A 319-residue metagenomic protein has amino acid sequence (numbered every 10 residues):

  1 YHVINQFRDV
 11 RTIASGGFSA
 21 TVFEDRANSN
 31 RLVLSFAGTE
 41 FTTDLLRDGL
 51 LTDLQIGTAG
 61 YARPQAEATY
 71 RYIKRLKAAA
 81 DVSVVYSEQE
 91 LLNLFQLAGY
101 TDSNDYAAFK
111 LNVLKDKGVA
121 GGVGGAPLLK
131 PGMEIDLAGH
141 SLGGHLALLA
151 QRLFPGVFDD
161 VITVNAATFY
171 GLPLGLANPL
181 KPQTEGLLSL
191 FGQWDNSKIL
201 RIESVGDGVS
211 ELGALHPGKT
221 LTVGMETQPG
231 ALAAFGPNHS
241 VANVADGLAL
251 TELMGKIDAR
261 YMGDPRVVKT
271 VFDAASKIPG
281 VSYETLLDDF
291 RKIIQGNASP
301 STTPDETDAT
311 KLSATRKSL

Functional and structural regions predicted by a protein language model:
Y1-D136, L153-D160, N165-N178: A conserved cap/lid and substrate-binding interface adjacent to the catalytic center of lipid-processing enzymes
A14-G17, L142, K181-E185: Short amphipathic alpha-helical surface micro-motifs
D44, L51, Q55, A66-E67 (+2 more regions): Lipolytic serine-hydrolase domain surface
S103-N104, A108, V119-V123, P131-G132 (+2 more regions): Polar low-complexity intrinsically disordered regions
G139-G143, A147: Gly/Ala-rich beta-loop-alpha elbow adjacent to hydrolase catalytic centers
L148, R152: Gly/Ser-rich oxyanion-binding loop with an adjacent helix/lid that shapes the negatively charged ligand pocket
